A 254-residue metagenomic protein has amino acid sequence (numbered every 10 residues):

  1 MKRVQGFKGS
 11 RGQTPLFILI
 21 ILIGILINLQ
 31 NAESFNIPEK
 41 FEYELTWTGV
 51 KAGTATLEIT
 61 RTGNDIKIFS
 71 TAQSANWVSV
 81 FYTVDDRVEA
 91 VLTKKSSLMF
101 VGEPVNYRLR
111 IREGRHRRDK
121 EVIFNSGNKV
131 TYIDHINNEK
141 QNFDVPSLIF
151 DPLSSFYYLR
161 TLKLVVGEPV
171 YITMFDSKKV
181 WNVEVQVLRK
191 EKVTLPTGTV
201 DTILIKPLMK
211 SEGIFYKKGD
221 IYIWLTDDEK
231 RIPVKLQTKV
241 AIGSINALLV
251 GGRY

Functional and structural regions predicted by a protein language model:
K2-S10: Intrinsically disordered, low-complexity proline-rich regions
L16-N28: Bacterial N-terminal signal peptides
I27-Q30, F100, L148: Exposed, low-complexity/repetitive linear segments and helix-based recognition motifs, biased toward charged/polar
E33-S126, T161-Y254: Acidic, serine/threonine-rich low-complexity disordered tracts
H116-R160: Hydrophobic, well-structured mid-protein blocks that either form specific transmembrane helices
